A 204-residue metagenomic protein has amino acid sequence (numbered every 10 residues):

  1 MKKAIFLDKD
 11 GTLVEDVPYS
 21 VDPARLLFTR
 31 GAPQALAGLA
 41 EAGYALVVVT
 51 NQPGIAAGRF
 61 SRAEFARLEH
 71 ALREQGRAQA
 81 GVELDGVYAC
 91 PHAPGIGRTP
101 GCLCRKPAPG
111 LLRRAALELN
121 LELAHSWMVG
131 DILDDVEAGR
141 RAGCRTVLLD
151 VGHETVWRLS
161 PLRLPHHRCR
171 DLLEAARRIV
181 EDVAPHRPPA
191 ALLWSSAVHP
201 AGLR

Functional and structural regions predicted by a protein language model:
M1-V47: Active-site neighborhood of HAD-like aspartate-dependent phosphohydrolases
K3, A63-G86, P94-M128, I132-R204: Asp-based, Mg2+/Mn2+-dependent phosphohydrolase catalytic module
D8-D10, N51, D131, D135: Acidic active-site catalytic centers that drive phospho-/nucleotidyl reactions and related ester hydrolyses
T12, T50, T146: Ser/Thr-centric signal marking residues that sit in or immediately flank functional binding/regulatory motifs
L13-R30, I55-E64, A78-E83, H92-C104: Metal-dependent phosphoesterase signature
A32, L36-L72, E83-A93, G139: Substrate-recognition element of Asp-dependent hydrolases with the DxDx(T/V) motif
